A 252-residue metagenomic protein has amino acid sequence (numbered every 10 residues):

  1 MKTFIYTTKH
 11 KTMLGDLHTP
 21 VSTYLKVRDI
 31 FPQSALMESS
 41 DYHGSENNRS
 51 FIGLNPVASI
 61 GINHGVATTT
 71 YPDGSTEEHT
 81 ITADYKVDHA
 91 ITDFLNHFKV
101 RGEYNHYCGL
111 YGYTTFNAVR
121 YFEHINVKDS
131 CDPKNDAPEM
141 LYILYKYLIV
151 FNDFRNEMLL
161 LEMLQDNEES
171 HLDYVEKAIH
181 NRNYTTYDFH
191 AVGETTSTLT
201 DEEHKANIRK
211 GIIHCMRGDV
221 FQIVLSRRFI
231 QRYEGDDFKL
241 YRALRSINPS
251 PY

Functional and structural regions predicted by a protein language model:
M1-Y252: Extended alpha-helical targeting/anchoring segments, especially N-terminal organellar/secretory targeting helices
